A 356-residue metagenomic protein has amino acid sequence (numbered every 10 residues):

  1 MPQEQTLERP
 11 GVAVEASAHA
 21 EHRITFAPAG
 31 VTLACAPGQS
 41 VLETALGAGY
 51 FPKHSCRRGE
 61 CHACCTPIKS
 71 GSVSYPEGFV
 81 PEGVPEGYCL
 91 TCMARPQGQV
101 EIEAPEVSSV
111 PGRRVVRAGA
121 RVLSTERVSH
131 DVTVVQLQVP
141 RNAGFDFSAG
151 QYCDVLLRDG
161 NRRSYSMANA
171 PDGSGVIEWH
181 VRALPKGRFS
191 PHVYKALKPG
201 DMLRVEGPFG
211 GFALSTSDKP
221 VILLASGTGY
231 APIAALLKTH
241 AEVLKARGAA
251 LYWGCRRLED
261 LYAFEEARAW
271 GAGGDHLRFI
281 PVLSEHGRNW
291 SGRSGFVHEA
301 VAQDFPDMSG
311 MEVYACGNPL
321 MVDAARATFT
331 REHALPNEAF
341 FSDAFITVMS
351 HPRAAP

Functional and structural regions predicted by a protein language model:
M1-V100, G248-P356: Reductase modules of NAD(P)H-dependent flavoproteins
K69-S72, P105-V107, R158, P208: Short, surface-exposed secondary-structure boundary micro-motifs
Y88-G112, D201-L203: Short, structured interface segments
R114-M202, P220, C255-R257, V282-H286: Ferredoxin-reductase
G150, G229, N318: Short, conserved phosphate/pyrophosphate- and ester-handling motifs at nucleotide-, phospho-/glycolipid
E206-K219: A short, basic/flexible loop-to-alpha-helix module at the beginning of a structural domain
A234-E242: Histidine-anchored nucleotide/phosphate-binding helix
